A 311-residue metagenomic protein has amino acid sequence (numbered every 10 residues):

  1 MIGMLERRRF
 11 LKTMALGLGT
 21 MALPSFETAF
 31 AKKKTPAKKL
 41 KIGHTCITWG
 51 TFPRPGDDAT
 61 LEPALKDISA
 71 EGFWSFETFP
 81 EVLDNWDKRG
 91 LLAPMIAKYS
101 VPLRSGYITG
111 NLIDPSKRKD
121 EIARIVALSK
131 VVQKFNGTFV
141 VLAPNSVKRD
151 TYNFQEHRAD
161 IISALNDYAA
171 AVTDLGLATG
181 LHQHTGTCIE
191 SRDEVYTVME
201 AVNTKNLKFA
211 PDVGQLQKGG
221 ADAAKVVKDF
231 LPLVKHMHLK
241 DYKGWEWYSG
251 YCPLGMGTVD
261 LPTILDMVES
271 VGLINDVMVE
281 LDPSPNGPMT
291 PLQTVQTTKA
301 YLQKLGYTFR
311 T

Functional and structural regions predicted by a protein language model:
I2-S25, F30-G43, T48, P53-S69 (+3 more regions): Histidine-acidic metal/acid-base catalytic patches
M14-L23, K34, K98-P102, P115-F209 (+2 more regions): Active-site acidic/histidine proton-transfer and metal-coordination neighborhood in alpha/beta enzyme cores
K34-K38, L65-A70, N85-S105, V126-N136 (+5 more regions): Acidic (Asp/Glu)-rich catalytic clusters
T48-G50, P80-V82, T109-L112, P144-K148 (+4 more regions): Active-site-proximal loop/turn and secondary-structure-junction residues that shape catalytic pockets, frequently
S75-E81, T179-Q183, A210-D212: Short catalytic-loop micro-motif centered on adjacent basic/acidic residues
N85-L92, K117-K119, F154, P288: Metal-dependent catalytic neighborhoods of phosphoester/phosphodiester hydrolases
G110-R118, C252-G255: The substrate-binding groove and active-site-proximal loops of carbohydrate-active enzymes, especially glycoside
